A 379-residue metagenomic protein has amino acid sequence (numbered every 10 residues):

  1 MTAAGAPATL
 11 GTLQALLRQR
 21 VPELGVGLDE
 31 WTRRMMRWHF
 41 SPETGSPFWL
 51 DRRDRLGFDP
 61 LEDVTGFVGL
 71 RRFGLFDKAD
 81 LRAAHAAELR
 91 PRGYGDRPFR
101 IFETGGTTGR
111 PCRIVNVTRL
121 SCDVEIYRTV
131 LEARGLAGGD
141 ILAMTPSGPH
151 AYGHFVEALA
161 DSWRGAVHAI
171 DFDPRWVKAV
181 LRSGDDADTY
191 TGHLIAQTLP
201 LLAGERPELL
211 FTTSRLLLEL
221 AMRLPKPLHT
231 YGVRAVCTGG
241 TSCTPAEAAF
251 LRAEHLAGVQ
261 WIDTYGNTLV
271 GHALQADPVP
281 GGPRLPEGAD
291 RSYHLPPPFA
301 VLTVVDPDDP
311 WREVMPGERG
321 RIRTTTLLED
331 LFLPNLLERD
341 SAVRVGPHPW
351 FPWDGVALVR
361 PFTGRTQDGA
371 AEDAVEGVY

Functional and structural regions predicted by a protein language model:
M1-E103, G109-D140, P146-P149, S162 (+4 more regions): Nucleotide 5′-phosphate-binding alpha/beta core
L50-D51, Y152-F155, E219-P225, P245-F250 (+1 more regions): A short acidic (Asp/Glu
E103-P111, S214, T268-V270, E338: Ser/Thr-glycine-rich phosphate-binding loops at phosphate-binding pockets of nucleotides, nucleotide cofactors
R119-C122, I141-L216: AMP-binding/adenylate-forming
A158-S162, M222-Y231, F250-V259, V279: Short, surface-exposed basic-aromatic patches at helix termini and helix-loop junctions that form
F172-D173, D185-A248, W261-T268: Adenylate-forming
S242-P349: Conserved AMP-binding/adenylate-forming
W350-Y379: Adenylate-forming
